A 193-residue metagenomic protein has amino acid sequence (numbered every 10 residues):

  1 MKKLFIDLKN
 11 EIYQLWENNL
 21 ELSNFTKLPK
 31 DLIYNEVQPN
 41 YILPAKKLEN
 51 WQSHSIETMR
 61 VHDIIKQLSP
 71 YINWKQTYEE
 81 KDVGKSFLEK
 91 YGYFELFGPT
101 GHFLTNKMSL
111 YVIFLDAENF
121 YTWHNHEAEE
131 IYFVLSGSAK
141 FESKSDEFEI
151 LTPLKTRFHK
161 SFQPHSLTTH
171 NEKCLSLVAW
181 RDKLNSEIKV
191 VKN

Functional and structural regions predicted by a protein language model:
F5-N106: A short, N-terminal "cap"/entry segment at the start of jelly-roll beta-barrel domains of the cupin/DSBH fold
P99-G101, N119-F120, Q163-P164: Short beta-turn/strand-loop junction motif enriched in small, turn-promoting residues
L104-T105, Y121-H126, S143, T168: Short histidine-centered beta-strand/loop micro-motifs that create catalytic or ligand/metal-coordination sites
M108-L110: Membrane-proximal helix-loop-helix units in multi-pass membrane proteins
V112-E118, N125-F141: Short, conserved beta-strand element in jelly-roll/cupin
I131-F133, T156-F158, N171-V191: A short hydrophobic beta-strand segment most commonly corresponding to one strand of the jelly-roll/cupin
S145-P164: Short acidic-glycine-tyrosine-enriched beta hairpin
